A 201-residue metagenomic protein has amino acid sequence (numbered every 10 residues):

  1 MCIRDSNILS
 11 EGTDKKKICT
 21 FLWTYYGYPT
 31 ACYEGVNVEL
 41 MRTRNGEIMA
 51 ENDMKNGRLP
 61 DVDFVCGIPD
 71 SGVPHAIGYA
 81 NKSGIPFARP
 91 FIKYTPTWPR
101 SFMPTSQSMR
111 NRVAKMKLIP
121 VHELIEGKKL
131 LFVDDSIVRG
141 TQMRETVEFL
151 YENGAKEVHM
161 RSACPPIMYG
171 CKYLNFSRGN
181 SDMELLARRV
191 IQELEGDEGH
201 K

Functional and structural regions predicted by a protein language model:
R4-K201: PRPP-associated nucleotide enzymes
